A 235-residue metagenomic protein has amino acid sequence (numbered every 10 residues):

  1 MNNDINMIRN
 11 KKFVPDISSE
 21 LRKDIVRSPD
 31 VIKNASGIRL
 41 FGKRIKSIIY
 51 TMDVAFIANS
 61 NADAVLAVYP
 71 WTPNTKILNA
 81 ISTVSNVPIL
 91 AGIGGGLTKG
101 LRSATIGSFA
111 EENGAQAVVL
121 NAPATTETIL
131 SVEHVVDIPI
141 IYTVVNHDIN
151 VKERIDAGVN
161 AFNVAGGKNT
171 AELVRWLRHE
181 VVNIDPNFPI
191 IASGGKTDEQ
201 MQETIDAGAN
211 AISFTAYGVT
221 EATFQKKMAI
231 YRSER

Functional and structural regions predicted by a protein language model:
M1-I89, G95-G100, E112: Conserved N-terminal beta1-alpha1 strand-loop-helix module at the mouth
R9-F13, L130-S131, V135, V174-V181 (+2 more regions): C-terminal helical cap(s) of enzyme catalytic domains, especially alpha/beta-barrels
G37, V84-G96, E133-T143, L177-S193: Short beta-strand/loop segments at the ligand-binding rim of alpha/beta enzyme cores
K43-I49, A64-T72, G92-K99, A115-T125 (+2 more regions): Catalytic beta/alpha-barrel core
N61-A62, S85-P88, N113-Q116, V136-I140 (+4 more regions): Glycine-enriched alpha-helix->loop->beta-strand junction motifs that scaffold or abut catalytic
P73-L90, G95-E112, P123-V135, H147-E153 (+1 more regions): N-terminal active-site wall of soluble small-molecule enzyme domains
L101-A110, I149-A157, I190, K196-F214: Catalytic cores of alpha/beta
N113-A124, N160-L173, A207-I230: Glycine-rich phosphate-binding active-site loops on the catalytic face of alpha/beta enzymes
